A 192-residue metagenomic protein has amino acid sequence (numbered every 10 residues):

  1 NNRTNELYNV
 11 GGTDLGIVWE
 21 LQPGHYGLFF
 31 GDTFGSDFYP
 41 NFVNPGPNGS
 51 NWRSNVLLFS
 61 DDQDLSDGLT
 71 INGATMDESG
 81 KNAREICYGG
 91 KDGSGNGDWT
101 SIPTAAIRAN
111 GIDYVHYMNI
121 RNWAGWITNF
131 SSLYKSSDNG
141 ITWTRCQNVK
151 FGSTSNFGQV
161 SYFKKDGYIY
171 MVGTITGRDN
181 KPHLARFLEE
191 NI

Functional and structural regions predicted by a protein language model:
N1-G11, E20-W99, R108-S153, G173-I192: Beta-rich carbohydrate-recognition and catalytic domains
W19, I107, S161-K164: Conserved beta-strand position repeated across blades of beta-propeller domains
I102-T104, G152-S161: Repeated scaffold domains used in trafficking and secretory/extracellular systems, primarily beta-propellers
N156-I175, H183: Charged mid-protein connector segments
